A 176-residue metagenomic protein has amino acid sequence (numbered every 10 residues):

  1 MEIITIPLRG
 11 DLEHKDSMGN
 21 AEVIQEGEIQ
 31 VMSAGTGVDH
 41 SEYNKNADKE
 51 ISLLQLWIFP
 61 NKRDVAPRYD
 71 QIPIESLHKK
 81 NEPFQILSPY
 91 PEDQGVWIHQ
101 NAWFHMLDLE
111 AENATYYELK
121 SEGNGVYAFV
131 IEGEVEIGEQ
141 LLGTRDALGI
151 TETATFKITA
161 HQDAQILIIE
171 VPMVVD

Functional and structural regions predicted by a protein language model:
M1-D176: Jelly-roll (double-stranded beta-helix
